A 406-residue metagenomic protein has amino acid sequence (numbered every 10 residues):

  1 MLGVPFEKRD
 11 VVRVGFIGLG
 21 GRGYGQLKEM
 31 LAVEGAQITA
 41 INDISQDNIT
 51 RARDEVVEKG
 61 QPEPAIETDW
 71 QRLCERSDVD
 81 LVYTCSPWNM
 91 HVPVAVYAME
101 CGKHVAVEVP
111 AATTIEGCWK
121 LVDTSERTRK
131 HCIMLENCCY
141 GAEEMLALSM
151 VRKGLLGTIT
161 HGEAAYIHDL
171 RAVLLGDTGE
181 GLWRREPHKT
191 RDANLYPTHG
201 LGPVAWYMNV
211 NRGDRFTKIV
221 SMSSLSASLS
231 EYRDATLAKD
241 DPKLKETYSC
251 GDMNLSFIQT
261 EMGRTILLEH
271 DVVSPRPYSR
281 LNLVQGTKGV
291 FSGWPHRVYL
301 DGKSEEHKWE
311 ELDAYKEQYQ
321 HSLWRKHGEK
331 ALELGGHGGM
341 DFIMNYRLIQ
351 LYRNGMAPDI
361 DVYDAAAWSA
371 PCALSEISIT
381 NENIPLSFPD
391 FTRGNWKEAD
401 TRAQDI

Functional and structural regions predicted by a protein language model:
M1-K59: N-terminal Rossmann-like dinucleotide-binding module
G18, R127-I133, C138-Y248, L348: Predominantly a Rossmann-like dinucleotide-binding segment in NAD(P)-dependent oxidoreductases
G25, A205, P275-I406: C-terminal helical cap and adjacent loop that interface with cofactors, partners, or active-site loops
E63-D69: Conserved SAM-binding strand-loop segment of SAM-dependent methyltransferases
L81-Y83: N-terminal Rossmann-like NAD(P) cofactor-binding module of classical short-chain dehydrogenase/reductase
P87-W88, V92-Y140, G154: Beta-strand-loop-alpha-helix segment that lines the small-molecule cofactor/substrate pocket of alpha/beta enzymes
S256-M262, G286: Active-site beta-strand termini and strand-to-loop segments that position acidic
